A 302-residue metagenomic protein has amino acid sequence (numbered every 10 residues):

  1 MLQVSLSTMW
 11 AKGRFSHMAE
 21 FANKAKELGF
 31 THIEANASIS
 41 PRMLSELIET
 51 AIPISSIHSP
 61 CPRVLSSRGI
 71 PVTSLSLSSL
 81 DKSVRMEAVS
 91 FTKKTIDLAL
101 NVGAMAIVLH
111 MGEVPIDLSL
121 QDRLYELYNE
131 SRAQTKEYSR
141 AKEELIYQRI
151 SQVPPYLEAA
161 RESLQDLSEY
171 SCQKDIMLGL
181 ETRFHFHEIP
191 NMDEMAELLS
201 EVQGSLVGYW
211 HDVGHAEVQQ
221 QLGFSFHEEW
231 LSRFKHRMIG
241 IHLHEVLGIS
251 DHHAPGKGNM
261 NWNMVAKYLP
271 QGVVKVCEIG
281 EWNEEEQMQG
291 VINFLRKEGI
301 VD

Functional and structural regions predicted by a protein language model:
M1-T95, L100-N101, N129-K136, R296 (+1 more regions): N-terminal pre-domain/capping segments
L2-V4, T8, K12-K26, P41 (+4 more regions): Histidine-acidic metal/acid-base catalytic patches
K24-T31, D175-L180, V273-V274: Short, surface-exposed connector motifs at secondary-structure boundaries
H32, S56, G179-E181, W210-H211 (+2 more regions): Generic enzyme active-site microenvironment
I39, C61, E113-V114, H185 (+1 more regions): Conserved beta-strand edge residues that scaffold enzyme active sites
T50-R63, S163-L167, S171, V202 (+1 more regions): Alpha-helix-loop-beta-strand connector modules within alpha/beta enzyme cores
H58-P62, L109-V114, H244-E245: Short loop/turn segments at strand-loop or loop-helix junctions that form parts of catalytic or ligand-binding pockets
L77-G208: Active-site acidic/histidine proton-transfer and metal-coordination neighborhood in alpha/beta enzyme cores
